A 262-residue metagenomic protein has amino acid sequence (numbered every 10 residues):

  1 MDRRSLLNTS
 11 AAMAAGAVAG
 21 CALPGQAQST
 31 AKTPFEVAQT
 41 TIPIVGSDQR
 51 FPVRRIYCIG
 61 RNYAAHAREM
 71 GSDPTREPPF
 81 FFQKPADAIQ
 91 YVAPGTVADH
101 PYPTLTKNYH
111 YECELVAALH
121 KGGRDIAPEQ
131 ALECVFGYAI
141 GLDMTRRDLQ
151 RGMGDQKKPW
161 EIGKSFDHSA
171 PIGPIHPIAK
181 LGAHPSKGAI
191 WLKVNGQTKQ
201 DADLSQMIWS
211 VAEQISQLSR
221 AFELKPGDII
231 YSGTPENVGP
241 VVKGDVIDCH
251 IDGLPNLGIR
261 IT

Functional and structural regions predicted by a protein language model:
D2, S29-R50, A93-T96, R147-T262: Catalytic-pocket segment enriched in acidic/His residues
S5-Q26: N-terminal export signals
S29-Q130: Extended, compositionally biased flexible segments
R55-Y57, P79-F81, E114-V116, G137-A139 (+4 more regions): Structural motif
G60, A117, D143, I172 (+1 more regions): A residue-level signal for conserved active-site and pocket-lining positions in enzyme catalytic cores
R76-P78, P85, Y111-L115, C134-I140 (+4 more regions): A generic structural signal for short beta-strands and their flanking turns/coil linkers
Q83, A118-H120, G141, I178 (+1 more regions): Short beta-strand-to-turn element immediately C-terminal to the catalytic PLP-Schiff-base lysine in fold type I
D125-I162: Hydrophobic, well-structured mid-protein blocks that either form specific transmembrane helices
